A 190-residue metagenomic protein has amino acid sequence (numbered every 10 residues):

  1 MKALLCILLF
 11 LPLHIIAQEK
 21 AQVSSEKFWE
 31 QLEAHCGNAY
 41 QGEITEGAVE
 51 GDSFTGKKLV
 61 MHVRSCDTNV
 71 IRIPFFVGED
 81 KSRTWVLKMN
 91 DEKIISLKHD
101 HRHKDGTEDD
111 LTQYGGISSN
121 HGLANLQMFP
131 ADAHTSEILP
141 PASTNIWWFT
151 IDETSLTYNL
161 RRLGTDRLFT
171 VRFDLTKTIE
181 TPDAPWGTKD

Functional and structural regions predicted by a protein language model:
A3-L13: Sec-dependent N-terminal signal peptides
L13-E19: Sec/Tat signal peptide C-region and signal peptidase I cleavage site
K20-E50: Tryptophan-anchored aromatic micro-motifs
Q41-T68: Short, solvent-exposed loop/hinge segments that bridge or flank secondary-structure elements
G56-K58, D80-W85, D109, A142-T144 (+1 more regions): Short, surface-exposed coil-to-beta transition loops
I71-G78, K98-D100, Y158-R162: Short beta-strand segments that buttress and anchor functional surface loops
K88-T135: An exposed acidic His-Trp-rich patch
T112-I117, E153-D190: Edge beta-strand at a domain terminus
